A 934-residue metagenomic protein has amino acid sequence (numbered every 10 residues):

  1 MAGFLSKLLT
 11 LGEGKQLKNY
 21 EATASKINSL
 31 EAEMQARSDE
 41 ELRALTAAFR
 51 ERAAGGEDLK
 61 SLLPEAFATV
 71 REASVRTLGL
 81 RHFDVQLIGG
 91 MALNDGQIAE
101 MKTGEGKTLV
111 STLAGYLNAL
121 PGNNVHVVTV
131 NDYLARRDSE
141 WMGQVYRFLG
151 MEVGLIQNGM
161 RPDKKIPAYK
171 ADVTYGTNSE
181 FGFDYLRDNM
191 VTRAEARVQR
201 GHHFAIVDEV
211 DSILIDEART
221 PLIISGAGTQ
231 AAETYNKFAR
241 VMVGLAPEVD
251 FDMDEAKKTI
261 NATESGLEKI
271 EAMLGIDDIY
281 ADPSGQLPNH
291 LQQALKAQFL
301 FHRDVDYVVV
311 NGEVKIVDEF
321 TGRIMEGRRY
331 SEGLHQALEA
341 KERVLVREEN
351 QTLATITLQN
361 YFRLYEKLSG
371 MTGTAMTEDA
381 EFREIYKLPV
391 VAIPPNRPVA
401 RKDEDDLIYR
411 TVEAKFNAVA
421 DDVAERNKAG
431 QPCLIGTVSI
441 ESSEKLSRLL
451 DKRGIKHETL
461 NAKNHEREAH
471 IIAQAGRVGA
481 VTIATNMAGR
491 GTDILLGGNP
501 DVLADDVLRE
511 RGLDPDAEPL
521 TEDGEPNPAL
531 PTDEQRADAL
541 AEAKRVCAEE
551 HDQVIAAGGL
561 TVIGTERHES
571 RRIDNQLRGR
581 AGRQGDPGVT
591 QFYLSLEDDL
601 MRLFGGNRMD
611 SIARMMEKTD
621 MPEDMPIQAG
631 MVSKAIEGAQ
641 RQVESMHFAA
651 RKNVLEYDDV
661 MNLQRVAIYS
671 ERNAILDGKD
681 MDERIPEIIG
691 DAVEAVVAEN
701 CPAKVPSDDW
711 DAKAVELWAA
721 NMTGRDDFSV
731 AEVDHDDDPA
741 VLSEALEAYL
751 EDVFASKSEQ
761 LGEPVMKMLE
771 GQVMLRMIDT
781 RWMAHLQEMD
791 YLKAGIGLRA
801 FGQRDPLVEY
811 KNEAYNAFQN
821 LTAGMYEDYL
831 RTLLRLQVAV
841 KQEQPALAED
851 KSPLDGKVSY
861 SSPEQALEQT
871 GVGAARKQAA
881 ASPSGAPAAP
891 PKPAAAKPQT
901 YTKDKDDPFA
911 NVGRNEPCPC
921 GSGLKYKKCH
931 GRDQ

Functional and structural regions predicted by a protein language model:
M1-L600, F604-D620, S670, P686-E687 (+1 more regions): Conserved P-loop NTPase motor core
T220, C433, R490, W782 (+2 more regions): Glycine-centered loop/turn positions within well-structured domains that cap or flank conserved ligand/cofactor-binding
V308-K315, T321-R328, I555, I563 (+6 more regions): Extended, charged helical/alpha-beta scaffold domains that provide interaction surfaces
G430-S443, G678, V730-H735, P919: Short, Lys/Glu-rich amphipathic helical modules
I435, I483, W782, F818 (+2 more regions): Hydrophobic, well-ordered secondary-structure elements that form the walls of internal hydrophobic environments
P908-K927, G931: Short Cys/His-rich zinc-binding micro-motifs
Q934: Acidic, glycine-rich calcium-binding repeat modules characteristic of RTX/beta-roll and related beta-solenoid repeat
